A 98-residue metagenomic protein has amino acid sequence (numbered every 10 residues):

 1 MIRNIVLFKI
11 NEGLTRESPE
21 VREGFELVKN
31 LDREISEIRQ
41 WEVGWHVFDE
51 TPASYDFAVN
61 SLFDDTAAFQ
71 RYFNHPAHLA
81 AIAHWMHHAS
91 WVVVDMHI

Functional and structural regions predicted by a protein language model:
M1-Y55, D64-Q70, I98: Short S/T/G/P-rich N-terminal loop/turn motif that feeds into the first structured element of a domain
A58-N60: Short, electropositive alpha-helical surface patch
T66-V94: C-terminal structural segments of small proteins and small subunits
